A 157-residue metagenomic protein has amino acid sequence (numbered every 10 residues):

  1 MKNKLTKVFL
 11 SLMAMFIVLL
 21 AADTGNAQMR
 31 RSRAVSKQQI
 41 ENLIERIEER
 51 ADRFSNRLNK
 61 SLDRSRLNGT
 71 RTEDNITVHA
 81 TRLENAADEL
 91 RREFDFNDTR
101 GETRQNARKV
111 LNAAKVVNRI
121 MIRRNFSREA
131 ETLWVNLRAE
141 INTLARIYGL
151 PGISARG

Functional and structural regions predicted by a protein language model:
M1-L12: Bacterial N-terminal signal peptides that target proteins for export
L10-L20: Bacterial N-terminal signal peptides
A21-M29, R119, A130: Boundary at the C-terminal end of the N-terminal hydrophobic targeting segment
N26-Q28, S154-G157: Intrinsically disordered, low-complexity Gly/Pro-rich repeat tracts
N26-T77: Immediate post-signal-peptide N-terminus of mature secreted/exported proteins
F54-N68, L90-D98, V117-N125, L144 (+1 more regions): Secondary-structure edge/capping motif, primarily at the C-terminal ends of alpha-helices and the immediately following
H79-R124, R138-E140: Long, amphipathic, charge-rich alpha-helical segments that form helical bundles/coiled-coils
T132-G152: C-terminal partner/receptor-binding element of secreted or periplasmic proteins
